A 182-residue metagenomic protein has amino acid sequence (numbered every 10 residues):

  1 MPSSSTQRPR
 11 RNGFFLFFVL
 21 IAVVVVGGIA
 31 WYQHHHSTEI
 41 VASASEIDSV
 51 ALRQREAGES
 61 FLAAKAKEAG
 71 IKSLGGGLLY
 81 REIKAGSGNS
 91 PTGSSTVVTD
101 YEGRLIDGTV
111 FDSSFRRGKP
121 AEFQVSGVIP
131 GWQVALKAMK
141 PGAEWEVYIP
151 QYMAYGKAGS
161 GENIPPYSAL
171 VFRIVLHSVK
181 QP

Functional and structural regions predicted by a protein language model:
M1-P182: Cross-family detector of peptidyl-prolyl cis-trans isomerase
